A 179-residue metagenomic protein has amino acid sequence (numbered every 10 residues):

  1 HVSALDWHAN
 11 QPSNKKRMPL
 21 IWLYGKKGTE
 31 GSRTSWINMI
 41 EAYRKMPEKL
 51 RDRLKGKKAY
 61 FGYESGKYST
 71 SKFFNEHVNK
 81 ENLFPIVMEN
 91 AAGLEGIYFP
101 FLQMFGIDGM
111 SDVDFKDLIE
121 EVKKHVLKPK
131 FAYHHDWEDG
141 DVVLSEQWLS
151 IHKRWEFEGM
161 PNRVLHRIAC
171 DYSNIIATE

Functional and structural regions predicted by a protein language model:
H1-V142, W148-E179: Non-heme Fe(II) oxygenase catalytic core, chiefly the N-lobe of the double-stranded beta-helix
